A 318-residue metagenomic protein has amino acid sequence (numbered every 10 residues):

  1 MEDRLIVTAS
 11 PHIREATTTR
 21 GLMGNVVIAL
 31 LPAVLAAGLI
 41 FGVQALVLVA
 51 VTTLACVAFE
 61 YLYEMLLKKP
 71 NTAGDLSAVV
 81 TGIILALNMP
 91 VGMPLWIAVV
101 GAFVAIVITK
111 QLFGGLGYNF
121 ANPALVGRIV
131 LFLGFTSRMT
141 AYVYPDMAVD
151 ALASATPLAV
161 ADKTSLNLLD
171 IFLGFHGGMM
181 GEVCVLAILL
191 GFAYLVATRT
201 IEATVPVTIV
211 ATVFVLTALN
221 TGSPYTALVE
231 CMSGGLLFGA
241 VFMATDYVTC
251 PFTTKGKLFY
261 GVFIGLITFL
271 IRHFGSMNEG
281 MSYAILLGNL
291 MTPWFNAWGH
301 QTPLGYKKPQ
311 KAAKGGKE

Functional and structural regions predicted by a protein language model:
M1-V57, A312-E318: N-terminal signal-anchor module of multipass membrane proteins
N25-A33, L48-E60, S77-G82, A86 (+14 more regions): Alpha-helical transmembrane segments in multi-pass membrane proteins
G42-A55, G92-G101, I171, F175-V185 (+1 more regions): Structural signature of hydrophobic alpha-helical transmembrane segments
A58-P70, I106-G117, I188-T198, V241-C250: C-terminal ends of transmembrane helices
S77-A78, I83-V149: Membrane-interface helix-loop-helix junctions at boundaries between adjacent transmembrane segments
G117-L189: Long hydrophobic alpha-helical segments that form multi-pass transmembrane helix bundles in integral membrane proteins
F120, A124, L228-L236, K257-F259 (+1 more regions): Loop-to-transmembrane alpha-helix initiation sites
V196-S223: Conserved mixed alpha/beta catalytic, RNA-binding, or beta-rich assembly cores of soluble enzyme, regulatory
